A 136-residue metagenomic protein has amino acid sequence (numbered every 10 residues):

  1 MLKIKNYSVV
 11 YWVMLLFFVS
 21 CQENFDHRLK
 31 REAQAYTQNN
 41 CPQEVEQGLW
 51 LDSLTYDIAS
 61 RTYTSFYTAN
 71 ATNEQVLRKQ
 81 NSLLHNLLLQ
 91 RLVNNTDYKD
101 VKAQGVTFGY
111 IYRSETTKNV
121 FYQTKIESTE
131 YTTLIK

Functional and structural regions predicted by a protein language model:
L2-V10: Bacterial N-terminal signal peptides that target proteins for export
C21-F25: Bacterial signal peptide processing site
K30-W50: Post-signal peptide N-terminal segment of mature Sec-exported envelope proteins
V45-A71: Short edge beta-strands and adjacent turn/loop segments
Q75-D100: Short, non-transmembrane amphipathic alpha-helical segments
R91-V120: A short amphipathic beta-strand at an alpha->beta junction
Y112-K136: C-terminal partner/receptor-binding element of secreted or periplasmic proteins
